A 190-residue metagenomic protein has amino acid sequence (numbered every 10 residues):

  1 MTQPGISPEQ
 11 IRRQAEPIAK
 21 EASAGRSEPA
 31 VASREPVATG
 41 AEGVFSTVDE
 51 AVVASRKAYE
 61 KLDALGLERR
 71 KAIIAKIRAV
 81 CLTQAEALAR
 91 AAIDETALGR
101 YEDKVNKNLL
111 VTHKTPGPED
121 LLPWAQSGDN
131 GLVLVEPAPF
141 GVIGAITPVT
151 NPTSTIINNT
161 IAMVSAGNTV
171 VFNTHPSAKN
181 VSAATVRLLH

Functional and structural regions predicted by a protein language model:
M1-L134: N-terminal Rossmann-like NAD(P)+-binding subdomain of aldehyde/semialdehyde dehydrogenases
D120-H190: Conserved small-residue-rich beta-alpha loop and adjacent elements that most often cradle the phosphate/pyrophosphate
